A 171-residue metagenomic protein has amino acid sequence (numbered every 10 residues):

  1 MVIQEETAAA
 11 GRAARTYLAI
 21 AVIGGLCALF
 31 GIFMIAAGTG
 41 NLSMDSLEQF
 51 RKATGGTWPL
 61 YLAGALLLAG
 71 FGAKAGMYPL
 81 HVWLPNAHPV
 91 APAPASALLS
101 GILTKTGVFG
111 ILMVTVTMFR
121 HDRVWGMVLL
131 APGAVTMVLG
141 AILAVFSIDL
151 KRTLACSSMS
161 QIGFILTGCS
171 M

Functional and structural regions predicted by a protein language model:
M1-M171: Hydrophobic transmembrane alpha-helices and their helix-loop junctions in integral membrane proteins
